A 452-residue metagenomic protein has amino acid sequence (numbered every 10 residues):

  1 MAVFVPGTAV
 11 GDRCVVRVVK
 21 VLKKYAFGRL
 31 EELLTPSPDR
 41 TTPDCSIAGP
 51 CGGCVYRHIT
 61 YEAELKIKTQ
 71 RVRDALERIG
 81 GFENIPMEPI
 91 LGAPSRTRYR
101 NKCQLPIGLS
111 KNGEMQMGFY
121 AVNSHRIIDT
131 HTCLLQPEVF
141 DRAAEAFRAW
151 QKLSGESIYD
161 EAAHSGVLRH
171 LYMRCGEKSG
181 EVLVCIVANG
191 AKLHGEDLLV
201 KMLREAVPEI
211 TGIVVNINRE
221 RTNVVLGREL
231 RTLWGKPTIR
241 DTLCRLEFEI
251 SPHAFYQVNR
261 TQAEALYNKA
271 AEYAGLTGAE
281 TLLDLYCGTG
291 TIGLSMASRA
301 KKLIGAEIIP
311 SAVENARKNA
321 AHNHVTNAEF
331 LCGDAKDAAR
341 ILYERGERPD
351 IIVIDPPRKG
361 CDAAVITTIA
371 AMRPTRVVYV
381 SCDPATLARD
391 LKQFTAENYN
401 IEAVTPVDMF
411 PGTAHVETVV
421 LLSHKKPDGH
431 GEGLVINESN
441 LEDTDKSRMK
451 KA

Functional and structural regions predicted by a protein language model:
M1-P43, I47, E329, K336-D337 (+2 more regions): Terminal RNA-binding accessory module
G11, Q136, N259: Short, conserved phosphate/pyrophosphate- and ester-handling motifs at nucleotide-, phospho-/glycolipid
E31-P43, G49-I158, K178, L193: Extended interfacial segments that mediate partner engagement and assembly in macromolecular machines
L171: Flexible loop/N-cap segments at domain edges
R174-G176: Structural signature of eukaryotic scaffold interfaces centered on beta-propeller domains
E181-G190: C-terminal lobe
A191-A452: Rossmann-like S-adenosyl-L-methionine
